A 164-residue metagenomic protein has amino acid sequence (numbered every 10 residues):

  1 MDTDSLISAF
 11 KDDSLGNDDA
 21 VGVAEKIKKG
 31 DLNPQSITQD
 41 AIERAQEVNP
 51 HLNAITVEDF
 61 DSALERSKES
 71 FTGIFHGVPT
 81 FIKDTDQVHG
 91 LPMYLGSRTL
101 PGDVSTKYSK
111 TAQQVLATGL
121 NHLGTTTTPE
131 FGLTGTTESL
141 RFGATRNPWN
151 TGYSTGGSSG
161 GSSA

Functional and structural regions predicted by a protein language model:
D2-A164: Gly/Ser-rich catalytic/binding loops embedded in alpha/beta enzyme cores
